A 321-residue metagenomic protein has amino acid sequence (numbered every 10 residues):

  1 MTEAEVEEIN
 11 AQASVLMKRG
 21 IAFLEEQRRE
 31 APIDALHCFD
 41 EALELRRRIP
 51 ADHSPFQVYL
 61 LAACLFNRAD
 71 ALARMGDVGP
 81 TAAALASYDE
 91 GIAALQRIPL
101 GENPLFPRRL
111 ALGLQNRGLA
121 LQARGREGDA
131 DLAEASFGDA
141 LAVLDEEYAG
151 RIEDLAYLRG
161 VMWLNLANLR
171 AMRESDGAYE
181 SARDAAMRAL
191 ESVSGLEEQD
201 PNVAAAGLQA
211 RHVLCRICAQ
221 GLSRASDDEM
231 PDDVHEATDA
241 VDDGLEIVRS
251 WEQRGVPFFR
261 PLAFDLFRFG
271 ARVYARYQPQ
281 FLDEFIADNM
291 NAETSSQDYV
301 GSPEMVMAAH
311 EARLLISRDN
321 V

Functional and structural regions predicted by a protein language model:
M1-I49, H53, V58-Y59, A63-D70 (+5 more regions): Flexible inter-repeat linkers and adjacent short helices within tandem amphipathic alpha-helical repeat scaffolds
M1-I9, R46-Y59, D77, A93-R108 (+5 more regions): Flexible helix-coil transition and linker loops at the boundaries of alpha-helical arrays
E7, A11, E30, D34-H37 (+12 more regions): Residues within HEAT/ARM-like alpha-solenoid scaffolds
N10-R28, F56-R74, L105-A123, Y157-A171 (+4 more regions): Conserved alpha-helical positions within TPR/SEL1-like repeat arrays
G20-H37, D70-A86, L119-A135, R151 (+5 more regions): Short coil/turn connectors between adjacent alpha-helices in alpha-solenoid helical repeat scaffolds
A35, E41-A42, R68, A84 (+11 more regions): Tetratricopeptide repeat
A156-M172, E180-Q253, F259: Eukaryotic tandem repeat interaction scaffolds
F281-E284, D288-V321: Terminal, low-structured helical/coil segments at or just beyond the last alpha-helical repeat
